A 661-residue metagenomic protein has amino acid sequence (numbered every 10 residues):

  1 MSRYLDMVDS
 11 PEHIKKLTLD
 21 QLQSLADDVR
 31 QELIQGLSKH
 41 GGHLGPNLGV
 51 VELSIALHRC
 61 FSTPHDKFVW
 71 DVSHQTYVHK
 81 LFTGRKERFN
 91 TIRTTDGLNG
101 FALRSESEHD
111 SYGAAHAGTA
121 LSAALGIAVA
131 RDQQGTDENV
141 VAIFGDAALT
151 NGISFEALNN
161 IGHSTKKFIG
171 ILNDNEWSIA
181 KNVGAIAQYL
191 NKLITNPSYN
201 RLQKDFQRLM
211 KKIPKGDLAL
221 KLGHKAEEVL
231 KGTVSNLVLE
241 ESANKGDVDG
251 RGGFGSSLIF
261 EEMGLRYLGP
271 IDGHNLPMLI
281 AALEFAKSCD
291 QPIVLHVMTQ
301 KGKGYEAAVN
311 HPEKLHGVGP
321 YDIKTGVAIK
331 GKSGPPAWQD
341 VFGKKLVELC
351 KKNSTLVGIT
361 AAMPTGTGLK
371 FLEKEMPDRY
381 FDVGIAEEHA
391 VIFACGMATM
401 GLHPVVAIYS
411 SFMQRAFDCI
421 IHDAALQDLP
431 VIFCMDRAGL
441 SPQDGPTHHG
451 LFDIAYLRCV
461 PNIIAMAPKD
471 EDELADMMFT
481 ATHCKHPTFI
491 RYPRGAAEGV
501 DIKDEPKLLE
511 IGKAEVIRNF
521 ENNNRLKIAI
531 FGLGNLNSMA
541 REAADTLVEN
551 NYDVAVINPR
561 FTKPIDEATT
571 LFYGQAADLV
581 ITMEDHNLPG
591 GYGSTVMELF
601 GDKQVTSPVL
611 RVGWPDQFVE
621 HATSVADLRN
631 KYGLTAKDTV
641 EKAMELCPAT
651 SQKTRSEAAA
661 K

Functional and structural regions predicted by a protein language model:
M1-F82, I259-L265, P270-A281, I293-V297: N-terminal amphipathic, basic-rich helices that act as targeting or association modules
G42-P46, Y112-H116, A147-T150, D272 (+5 more regions): Alpha-helix N-cap/helix-initiation motif
H43, A142-F144, R266-I271, V357-I359 (+5 more regions): Short catalytic-loop micro-motif centered on adjacent basic/acidic residues
H43-S164, W338, L356, T360-A361 (+1 more regions): Cofactor-binding active-site loop characterized by glycine-rich and histidine/acidic residues
T91-S122, Q133-D137, H163-K314, A328-K345 (+6 more regions): Thiamine diphosphate
V140, F144-A157, G368, Y380 (+3 more regions): Extended, hydrophobic alpha-helical segments in both membrane/secreted and soluble proteins
P320-K324, V460-K503: Helix-enriched interaction subdomains in cytosolic or periplasmic regions, typified by TIR/SEFIR signaling/NADase cores
